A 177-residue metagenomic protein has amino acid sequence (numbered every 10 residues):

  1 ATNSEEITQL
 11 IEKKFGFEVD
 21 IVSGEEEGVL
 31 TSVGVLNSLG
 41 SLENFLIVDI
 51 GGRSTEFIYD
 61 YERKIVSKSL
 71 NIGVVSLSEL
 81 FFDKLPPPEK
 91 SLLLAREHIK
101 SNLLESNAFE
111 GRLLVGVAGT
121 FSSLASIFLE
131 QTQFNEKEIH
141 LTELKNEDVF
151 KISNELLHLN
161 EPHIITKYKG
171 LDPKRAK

Functional and structural regions predicted by a protein language model:
A1-N44, Y59-K177: Helical "lid/coupling" subdomains associated with nucleotide-phosphate turnover
G40, I50-G51: Short solvent-exposed loop/turn micro-motifs enriched in small/polar/acidic residues
L46-V48: Short aromatic-hydrophobic micro-motifs that form the base-stacking/packing surface for donor nucleotide recognition
G52-Y59: Acidic, divalent-metal-coordinating active-site segment for phosphoryl/phosphodiester hydrolysis, typified by short
